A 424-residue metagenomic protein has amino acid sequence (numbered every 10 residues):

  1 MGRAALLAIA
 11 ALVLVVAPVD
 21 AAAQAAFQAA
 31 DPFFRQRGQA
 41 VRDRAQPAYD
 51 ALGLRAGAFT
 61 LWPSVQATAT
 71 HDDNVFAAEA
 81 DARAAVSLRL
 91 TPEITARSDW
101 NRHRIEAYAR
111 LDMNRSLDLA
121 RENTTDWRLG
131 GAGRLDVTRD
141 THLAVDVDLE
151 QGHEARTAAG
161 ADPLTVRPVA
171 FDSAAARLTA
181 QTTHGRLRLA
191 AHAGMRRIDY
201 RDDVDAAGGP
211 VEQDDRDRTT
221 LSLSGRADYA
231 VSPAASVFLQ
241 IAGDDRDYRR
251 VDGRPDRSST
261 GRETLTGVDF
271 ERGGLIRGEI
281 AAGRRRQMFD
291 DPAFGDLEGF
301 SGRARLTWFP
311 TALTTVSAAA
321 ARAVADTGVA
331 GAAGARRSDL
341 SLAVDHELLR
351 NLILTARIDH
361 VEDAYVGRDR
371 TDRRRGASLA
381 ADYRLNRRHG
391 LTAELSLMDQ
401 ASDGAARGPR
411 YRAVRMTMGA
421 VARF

Functional and structural regions predicted by a protein language model:
M1-A8: Bacterial N-terminal signal peptides that target proteins for export
V15: Extended, highly charged
A23-F424: Gram-negative and organellar
